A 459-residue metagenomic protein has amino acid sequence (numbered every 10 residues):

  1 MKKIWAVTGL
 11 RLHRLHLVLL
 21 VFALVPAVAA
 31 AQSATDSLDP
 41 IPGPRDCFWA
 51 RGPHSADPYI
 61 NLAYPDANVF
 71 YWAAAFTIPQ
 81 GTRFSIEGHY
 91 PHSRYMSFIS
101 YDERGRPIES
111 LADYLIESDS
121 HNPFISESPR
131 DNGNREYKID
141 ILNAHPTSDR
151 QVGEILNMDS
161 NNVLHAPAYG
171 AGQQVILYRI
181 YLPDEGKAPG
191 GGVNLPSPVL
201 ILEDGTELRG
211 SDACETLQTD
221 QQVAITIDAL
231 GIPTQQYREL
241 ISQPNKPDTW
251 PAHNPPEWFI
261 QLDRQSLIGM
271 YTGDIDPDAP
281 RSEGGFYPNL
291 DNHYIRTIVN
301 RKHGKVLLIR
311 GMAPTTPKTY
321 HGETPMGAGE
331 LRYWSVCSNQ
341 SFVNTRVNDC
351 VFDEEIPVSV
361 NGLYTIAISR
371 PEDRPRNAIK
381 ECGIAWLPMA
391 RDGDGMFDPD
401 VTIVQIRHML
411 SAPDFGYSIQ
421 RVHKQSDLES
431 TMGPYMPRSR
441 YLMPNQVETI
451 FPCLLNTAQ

Functional and structural regions predicted by a protein language model:
M1-K2, A50: Generic cytosolic/nucleocytoplasmic N-terminal low-complexity/intrinsically disordered segments
K2-L17: Bacterial N-terminal signal peptides that target proteins for export
W5, V28-Q32: Intrinsically disordered, low-complexity Ser/Thr/Pro-rich tracts
R14-A27: Bacterial N-terminal signal peptides
Q32-Q459: A compositional/structural signature for long, glycine/proline-rich flexible linkers and loops on extracytoplasmic
